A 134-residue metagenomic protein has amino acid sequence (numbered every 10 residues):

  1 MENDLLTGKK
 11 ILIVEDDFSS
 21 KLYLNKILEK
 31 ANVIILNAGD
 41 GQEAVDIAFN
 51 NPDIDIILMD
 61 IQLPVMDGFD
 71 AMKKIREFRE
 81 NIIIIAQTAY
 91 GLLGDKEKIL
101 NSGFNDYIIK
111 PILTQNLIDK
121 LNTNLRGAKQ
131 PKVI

Functional and structural regions predicted by a protein language model:
E15: Conserved acidic carboxylate
F18-L36: Two-component/phosphorelay signaling modules centered on CheY-like receiver
N37-I56: Acidic, metal-coordinating helix/loop segments flanking the phosphotransfer/catalytic sites of two-component signaling
M59-D60: Active-site T/S-Asp motif of two-component receiver
P64, L92: The feature encodes the CheY-like receiver
I112-L121: C-terminal output helix
